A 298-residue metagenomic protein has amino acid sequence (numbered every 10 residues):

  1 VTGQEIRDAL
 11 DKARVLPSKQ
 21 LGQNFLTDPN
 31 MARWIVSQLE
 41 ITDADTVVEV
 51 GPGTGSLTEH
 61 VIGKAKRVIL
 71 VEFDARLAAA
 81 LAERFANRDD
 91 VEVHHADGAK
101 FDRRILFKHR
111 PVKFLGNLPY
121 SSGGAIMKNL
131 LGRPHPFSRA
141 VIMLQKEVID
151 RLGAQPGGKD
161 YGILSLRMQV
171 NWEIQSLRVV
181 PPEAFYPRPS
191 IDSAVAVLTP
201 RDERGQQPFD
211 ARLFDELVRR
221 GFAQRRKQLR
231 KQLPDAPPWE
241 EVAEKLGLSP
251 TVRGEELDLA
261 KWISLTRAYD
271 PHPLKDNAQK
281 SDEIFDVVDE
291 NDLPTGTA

Functional and structural regions predicted by a protein language model:
V1-R219, E244, S264-R267, P271-N277: Catalytic cores of RNA-modifying enzymes
D97, D160-L164, Q228, R253 (+1 more regions): Secondary-structure junction/capping motif
A194, L198-P200, G205-E240, L248-A260: An accessory alpha-helical subdomain
T251, N277-K280: Long hydrophobic alpha-helical segments typical of transmembrane helices together with their membrane-interfacial
D282-I284: Short loop/turn microsegments at loop-to-beta-strand junctions
V287-A298: Acidic, metal-coordinating catalytic segment for phosphate/diphosphate chemistry, firing primarily on the Nudix
